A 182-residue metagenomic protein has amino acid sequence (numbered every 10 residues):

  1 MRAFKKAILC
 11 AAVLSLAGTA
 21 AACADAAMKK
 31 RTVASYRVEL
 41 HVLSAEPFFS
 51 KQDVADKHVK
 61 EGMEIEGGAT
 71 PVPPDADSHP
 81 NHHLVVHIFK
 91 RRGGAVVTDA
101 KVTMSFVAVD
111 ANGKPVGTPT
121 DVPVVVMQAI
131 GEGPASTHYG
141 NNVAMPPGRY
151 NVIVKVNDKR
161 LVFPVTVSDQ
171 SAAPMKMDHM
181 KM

Functional and structural regions predicted by a protein language model:
M1-C10: Bacterial N-terminal signal peptides that target proteins for export
L9-G18: Bacterial N-terminal signal peptides
A24-H83, F89, V96: Beta-strand-rich domain onsets/edges
V42-S44, K90, K101, V156-D158: A mature extracytoplasmic/lumenal domain signature
P80, T98, P146-G148: A glycine-anchored, Pro-Gly-centered beta-turn/N-cap motif
H87-F89, P119-N151: Short, solvent-exposed, Trp/other aromatic-anchored flexible loops in extracytoplasmic proteins
R91-A111, P115-D121: Short flexible loop/turn segments that cap and initiate beta-strands
T137-M182: Surface-exposed edge beta-strand/loop patches
